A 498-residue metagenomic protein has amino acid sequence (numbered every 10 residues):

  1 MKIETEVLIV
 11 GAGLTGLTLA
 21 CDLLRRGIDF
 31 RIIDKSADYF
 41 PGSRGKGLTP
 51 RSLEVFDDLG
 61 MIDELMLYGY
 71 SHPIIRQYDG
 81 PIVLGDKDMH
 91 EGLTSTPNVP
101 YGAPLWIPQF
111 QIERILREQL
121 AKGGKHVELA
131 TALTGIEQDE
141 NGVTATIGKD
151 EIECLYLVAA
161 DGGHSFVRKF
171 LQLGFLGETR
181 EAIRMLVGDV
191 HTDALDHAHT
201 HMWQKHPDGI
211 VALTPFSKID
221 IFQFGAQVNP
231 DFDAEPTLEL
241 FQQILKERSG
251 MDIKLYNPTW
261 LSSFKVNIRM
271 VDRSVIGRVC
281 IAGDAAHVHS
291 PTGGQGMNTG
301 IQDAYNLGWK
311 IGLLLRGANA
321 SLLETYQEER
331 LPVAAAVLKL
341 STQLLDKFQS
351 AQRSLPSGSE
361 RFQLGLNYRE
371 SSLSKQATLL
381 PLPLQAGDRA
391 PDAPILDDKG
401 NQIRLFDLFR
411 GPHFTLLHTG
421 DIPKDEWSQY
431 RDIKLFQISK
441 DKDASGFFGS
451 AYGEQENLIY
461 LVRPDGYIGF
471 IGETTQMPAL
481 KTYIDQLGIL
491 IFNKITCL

Functional and structural regions predicted by a protein language model:
K2-E6, V10, R25-R26, K35 (+5 more regions): Helical substrate-recognition/capping region of FAD-dependent monooxygenase/halogenase enzymes
I3-T5, G148-Y156: Core beta-strand elements of the Rossmann-like FAD/NAD(P) dinucleotide-binding domain in flavoenzyme oxidoreductases
G16-L17: N-terminal Rossmann-fold NAD(P) dinucleotide-binding loop
L24-R44: Glycine-rich FAD pyrophosphate-binding loop
P41-Q119, P215: Active-site-adjacent segment of FAD-dependent monooxygenases/related oxidoreductases
L67, E118, Y156, A160-V266: Conserved FAD-binding catalytic core of PHBH/FMO-like flavoproteins
Y68, A234-T299, V333, V337-L340: FAD/FMN-dependent oxidoreductases across multiple families
L129-V143: A conserved short coil-to-beta-strand element within the FAD-binding core of flavoproteins
